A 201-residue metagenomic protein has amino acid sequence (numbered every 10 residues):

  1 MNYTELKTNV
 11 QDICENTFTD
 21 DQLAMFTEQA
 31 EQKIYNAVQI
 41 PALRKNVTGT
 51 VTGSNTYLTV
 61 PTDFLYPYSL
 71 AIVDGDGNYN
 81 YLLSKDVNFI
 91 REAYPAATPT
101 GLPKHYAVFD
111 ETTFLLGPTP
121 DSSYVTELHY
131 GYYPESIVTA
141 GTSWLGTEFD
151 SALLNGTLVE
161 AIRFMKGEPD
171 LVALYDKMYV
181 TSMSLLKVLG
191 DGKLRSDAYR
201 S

Functional and structural regions predicted by a protein language model:
M1-S201: Glycine-enriched, solvent-exposed interface loops adjoining structured elements
